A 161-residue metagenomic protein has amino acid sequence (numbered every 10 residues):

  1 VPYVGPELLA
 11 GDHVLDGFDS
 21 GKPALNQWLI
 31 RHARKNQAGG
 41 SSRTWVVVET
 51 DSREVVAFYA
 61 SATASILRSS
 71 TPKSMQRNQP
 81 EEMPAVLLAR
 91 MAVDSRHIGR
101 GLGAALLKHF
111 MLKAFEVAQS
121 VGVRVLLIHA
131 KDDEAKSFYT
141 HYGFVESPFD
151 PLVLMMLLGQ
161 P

Functional and structural regions predicted by a protein language model:
V1-R100, A104-P161: Non-catalytic substrate-recognition and accessory regions of acyl/acetyltransferase enzymes
